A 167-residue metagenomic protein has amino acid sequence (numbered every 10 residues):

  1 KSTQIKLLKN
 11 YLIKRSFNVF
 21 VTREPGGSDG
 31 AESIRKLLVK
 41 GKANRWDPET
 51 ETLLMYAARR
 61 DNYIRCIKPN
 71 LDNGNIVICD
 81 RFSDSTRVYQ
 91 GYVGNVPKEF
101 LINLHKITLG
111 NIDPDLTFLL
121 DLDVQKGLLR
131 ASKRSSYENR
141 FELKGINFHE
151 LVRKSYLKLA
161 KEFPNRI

Functional and structural regions predicted by a protein language model:
S2: Walker A/P-loop
I13, L71, A160: Conserved ATPase "switch" residues in P-loop NTPase domains
F17-L109: ATP-dependent small-molecule kinase phosphotransfer cores that center on conserved nucleotide phosphate-binding segments
L37, R130-Y137, L159-E162: Conserved AAA+ ATPase "sensor/coupling" helix adjacent to the nucleotide-binding pocket
T86-K154: A glycine- and Lys/Arg-enriched "phosphate-lid" helix/loop adjacent to the NTP-binding pocket of small-molecule kinases
N111-D115, K158-I167: A structural motif corresponding to the C-terminal end of an alpha-helix and its immediate exit/capping segment
